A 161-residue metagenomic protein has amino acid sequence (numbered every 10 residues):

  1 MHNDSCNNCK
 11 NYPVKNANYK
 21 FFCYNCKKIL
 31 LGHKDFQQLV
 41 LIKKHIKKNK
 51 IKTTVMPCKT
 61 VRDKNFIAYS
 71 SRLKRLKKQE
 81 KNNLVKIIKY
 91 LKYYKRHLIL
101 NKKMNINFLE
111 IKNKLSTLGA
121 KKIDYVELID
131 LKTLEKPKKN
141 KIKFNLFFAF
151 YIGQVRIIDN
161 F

Functional and structural regions predicted by a protein language model:
H2-Y12: Cysteine-cluster motifs in flexible loop/terminal segments that predominantly coordinate metals
K15-N160: Active-site cores that bind ATP or allylic diphosphates and position pyrophosphate for catalysis
